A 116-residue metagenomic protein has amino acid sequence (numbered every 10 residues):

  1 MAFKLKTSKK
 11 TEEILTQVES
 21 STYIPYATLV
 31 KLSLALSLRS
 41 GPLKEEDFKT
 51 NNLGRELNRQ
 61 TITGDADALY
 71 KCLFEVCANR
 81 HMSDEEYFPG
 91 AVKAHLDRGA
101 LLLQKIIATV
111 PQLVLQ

Functional and structural regions predicted by a protein language model:
M1, S8-T28, L32, E56-N58 (+1 more regions): Surface-exposed, Lys/Arg-rich phosphate-binding patches that contact polyanionic backbones
K6-T7, D65: A generic short alpha-helical patch detector that favors 3-5-residue windows in or near N-terminal regions
E12-V18, T22, S37-L38, L43 (+2 more regions): Membrane-topology and secretion signals of cell-surface/extracellular proteins
I24-F48: Short, basic amphipathic alpha-helical segments that act as recognition/interaction helices in nucleic-acid-binding
R39-R80: Short, positively charged interaction helices/loops
F74-Q116: Low-complexity intrinsically disordered segments
